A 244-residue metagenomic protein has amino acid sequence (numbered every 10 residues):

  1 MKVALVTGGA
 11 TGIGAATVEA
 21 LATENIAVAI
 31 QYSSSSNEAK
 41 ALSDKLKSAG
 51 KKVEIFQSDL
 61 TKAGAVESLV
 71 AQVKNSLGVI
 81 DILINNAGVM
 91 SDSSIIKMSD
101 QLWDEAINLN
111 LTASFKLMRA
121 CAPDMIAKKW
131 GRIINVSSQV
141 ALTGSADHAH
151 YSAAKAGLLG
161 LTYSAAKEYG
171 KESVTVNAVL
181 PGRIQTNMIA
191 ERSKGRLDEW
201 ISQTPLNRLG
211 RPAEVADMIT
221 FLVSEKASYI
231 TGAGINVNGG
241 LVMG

Functional and structural regions predicted by a protein language model:
A10-T11: Conserved glycine-rich cofactor-binding loop
S94-I95, L102-I107, I189, W200: Substrate-binding pocket helix/loop in short-chain dehydrogenase/reductase
I96, T143-A149, K171-E172, N207 (+1 more regions): Active-site loop immediately N-terminal to the catalytic Tyr-X3-Lys motif of short-chain dehydrogenase/reductase
M118, A154, T162: Active-site helix of classical SDR
P123, K167-K171, S228: Alpha-helical segment proximal to the catalytic Tyr-Lys
S138: Residue(s) in the substrate-gating loop at a strand-loop-helix junction that position the organic substrate next
G170, T175, I230-G232, N238: Short, small/polar-rich loop/turn modules that mediate ligand/substrate recognition or access, typified
